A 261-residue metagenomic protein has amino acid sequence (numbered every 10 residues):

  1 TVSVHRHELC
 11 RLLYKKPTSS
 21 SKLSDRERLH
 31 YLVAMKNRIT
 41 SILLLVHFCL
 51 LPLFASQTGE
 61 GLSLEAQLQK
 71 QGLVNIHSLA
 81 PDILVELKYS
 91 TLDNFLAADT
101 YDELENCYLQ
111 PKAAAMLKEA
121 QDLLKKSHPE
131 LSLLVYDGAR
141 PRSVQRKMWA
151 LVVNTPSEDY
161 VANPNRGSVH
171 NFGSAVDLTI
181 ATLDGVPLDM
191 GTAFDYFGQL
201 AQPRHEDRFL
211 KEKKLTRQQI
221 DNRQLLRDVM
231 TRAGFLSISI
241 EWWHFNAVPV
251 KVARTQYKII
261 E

Functional and structural regions predicted by a protein language model:
R6-E8: Short hydrophobic alpha-helical segments enriched in small aliphatic residues
H30-Y31: Short, positively charged and aromatic/hydrophobic N-terminal segments
K36-L44: Sec-dependent signal peptide recognition, specifically the positively charged N-region followed immediately by
L43-P52: Bacterial N-terminal signal peptides
F54-G138, M148-I240, P249-E261: Extracytoplasmic cell-surface/polysaccharide-interacting catalytic and binding patches
P141: Segments that shape or occlude catalytic/ligand-binding pockets
